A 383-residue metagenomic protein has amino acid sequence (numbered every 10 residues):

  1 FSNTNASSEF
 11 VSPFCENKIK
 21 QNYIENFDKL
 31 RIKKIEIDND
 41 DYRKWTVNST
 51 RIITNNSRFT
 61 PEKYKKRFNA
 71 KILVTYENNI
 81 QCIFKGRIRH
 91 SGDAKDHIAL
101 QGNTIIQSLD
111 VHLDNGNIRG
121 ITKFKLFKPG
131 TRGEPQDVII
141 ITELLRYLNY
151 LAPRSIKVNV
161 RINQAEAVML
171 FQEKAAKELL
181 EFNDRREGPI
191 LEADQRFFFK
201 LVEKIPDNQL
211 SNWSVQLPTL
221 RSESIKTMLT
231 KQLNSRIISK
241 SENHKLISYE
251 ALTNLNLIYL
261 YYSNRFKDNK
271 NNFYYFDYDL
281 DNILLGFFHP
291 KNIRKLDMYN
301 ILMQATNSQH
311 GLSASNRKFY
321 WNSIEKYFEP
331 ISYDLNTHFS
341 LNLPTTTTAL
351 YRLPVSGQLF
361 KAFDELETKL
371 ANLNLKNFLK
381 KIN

Functional and structural regions predicted by a protein language model:
F1-N383: Phosphate/dinucleotide-binding and metal-coordinating scaffold of catalytic cores in nucleotide-dependent enzymes
